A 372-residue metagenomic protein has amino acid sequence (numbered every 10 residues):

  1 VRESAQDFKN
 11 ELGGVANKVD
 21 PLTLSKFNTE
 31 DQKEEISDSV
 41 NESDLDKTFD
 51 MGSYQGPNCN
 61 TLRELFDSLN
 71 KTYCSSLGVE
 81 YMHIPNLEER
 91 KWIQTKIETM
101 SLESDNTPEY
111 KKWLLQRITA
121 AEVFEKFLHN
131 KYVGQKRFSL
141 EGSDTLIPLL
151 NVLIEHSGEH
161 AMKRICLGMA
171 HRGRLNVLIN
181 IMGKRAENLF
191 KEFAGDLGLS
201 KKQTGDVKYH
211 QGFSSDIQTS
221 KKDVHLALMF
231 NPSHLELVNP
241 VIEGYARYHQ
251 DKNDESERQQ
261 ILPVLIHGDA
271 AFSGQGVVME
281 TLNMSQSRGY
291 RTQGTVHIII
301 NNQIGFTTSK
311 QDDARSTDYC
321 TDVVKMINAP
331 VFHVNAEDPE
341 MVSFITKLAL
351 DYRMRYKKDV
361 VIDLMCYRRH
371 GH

Functional and structural regions predicted by a protein language model:
V1-T145, M162: Extended, charge-enriched "interface" segments that sit outside catalytic cores
Q6-N10, M169-V177, I300-Q303, D363-H372: A glycine-rich phosphate-binding loop feature that marks nucleotide/adenosyl-phosphate handling sites
F27-M51, C59, D206, T308-A314 (+2 more regions): A structural-propensity feature for long, helix-poor, extended segments
C74-G78, V123, E155-E159, G183 (+4 more regions): Generic secondary-structure signature for well-ordered alpha-helical cores
S101, I147-K163, A246-H249, V278-M284 (+1 more regions): Short alpha-helical segments and helix-capping/turn motifs at coil-helix boundaries
V123, F127-E187: Active-site pocket-lining segments that scaffold enzyme catalytic pockets across diverse folds
K163-A336: Cofactor-binding active-site loop characterized by glycine-rich and histidine/acidic residues
T307-T317, N328-G371: Conserved phosphate-handling catalytic cores of large alpha/beta enzymes
